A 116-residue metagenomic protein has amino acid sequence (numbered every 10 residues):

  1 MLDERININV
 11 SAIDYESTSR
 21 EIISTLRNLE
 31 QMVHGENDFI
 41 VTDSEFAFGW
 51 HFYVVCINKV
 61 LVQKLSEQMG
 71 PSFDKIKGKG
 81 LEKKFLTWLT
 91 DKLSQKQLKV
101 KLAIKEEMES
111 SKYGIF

Functional and structural regions predicted by a protein language model:
M1-L2, Y113-F116: Short intrinsically disordered terminal tails
M1-T18: Short glycine-/aliphatic-rich beta-strand segments at the starts of folded cytosolic domains
R5, F52, Q97-K99: Broad gene-expression machinery/nucleic-acid interaction feature
N9-I13, T42, C56-N58, A103-K105: A structural detector for beta-sheet-dominated domains
I13-F39: Short amphipathic alpha-helix segments
R20-N28, Q63-L86: Extended Gly/Ser/Thr-rich low-complexity repeat segments, especially those forming or decorating extracellular
H34-I76: Short, intrinsically disordered low-complexity segments
F73-Y113: Conserved short beta-strand edge segments in small beta-sheet-based binding/regulatory domains
